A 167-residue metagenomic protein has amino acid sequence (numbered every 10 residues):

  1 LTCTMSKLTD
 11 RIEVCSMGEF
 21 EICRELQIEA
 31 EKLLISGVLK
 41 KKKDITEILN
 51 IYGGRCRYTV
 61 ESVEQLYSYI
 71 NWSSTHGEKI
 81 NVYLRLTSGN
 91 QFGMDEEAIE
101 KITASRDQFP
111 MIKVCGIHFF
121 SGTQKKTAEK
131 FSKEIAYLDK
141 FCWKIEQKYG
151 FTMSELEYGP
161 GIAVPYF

Functional and structural regions predicted by a protein language model:
L1-E155: Active-site-proximal beta-alpha core segment in soluble small-molecule metabolic enzymes
G122, S154-F167: Flexible glycine/acidic-rich beta-alpha junction loops that bind and position SAM and/or redox cofactors in anaerobic
